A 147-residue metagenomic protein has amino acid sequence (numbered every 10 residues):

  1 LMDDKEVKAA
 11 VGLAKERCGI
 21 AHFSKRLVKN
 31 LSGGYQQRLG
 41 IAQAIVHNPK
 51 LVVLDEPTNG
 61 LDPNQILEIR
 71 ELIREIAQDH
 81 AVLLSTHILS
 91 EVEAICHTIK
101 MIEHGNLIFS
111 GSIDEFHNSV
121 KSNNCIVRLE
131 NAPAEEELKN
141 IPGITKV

Functional and structural regions predicted by a protein language model:
L1-E103, F109: ABC transporter nucleotide-binding domains
L89, I113, E130: Histidine- and/or cysteine-centered catalytic micro-motif in compact active-site loops
D114-S119: Short acidic-hydrophobic catalytic motif
N123-V147: Short, charged/small-residue-rich alpha-helical element at the C-terminal edge of ABC transporter nucleotide-binding
